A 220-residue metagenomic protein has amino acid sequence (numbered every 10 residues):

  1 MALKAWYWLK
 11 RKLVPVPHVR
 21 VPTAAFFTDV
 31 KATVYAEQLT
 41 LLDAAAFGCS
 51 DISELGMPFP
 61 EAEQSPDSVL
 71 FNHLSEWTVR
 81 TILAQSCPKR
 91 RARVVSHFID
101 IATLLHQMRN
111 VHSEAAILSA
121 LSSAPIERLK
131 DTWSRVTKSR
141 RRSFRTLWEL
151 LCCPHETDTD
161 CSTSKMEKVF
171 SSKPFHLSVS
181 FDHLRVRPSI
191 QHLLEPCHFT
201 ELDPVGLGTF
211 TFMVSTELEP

Functional and structural regions predicted by a protein language model:
M1-P220: Eukaryotic small-GTPase/lipid signaling interfaces
